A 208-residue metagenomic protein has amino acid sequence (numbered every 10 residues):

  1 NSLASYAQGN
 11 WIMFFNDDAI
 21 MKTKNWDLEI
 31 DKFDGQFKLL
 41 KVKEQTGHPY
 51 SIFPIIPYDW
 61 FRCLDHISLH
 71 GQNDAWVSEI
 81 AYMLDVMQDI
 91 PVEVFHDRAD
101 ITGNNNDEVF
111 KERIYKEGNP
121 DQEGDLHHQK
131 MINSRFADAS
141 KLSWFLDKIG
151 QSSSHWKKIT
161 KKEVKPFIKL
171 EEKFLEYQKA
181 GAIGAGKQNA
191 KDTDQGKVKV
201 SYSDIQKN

Functional and structural regions predicted by a protein language model:
N1-W11: Active-site nucleotide-sugar/metal-binding loop of Leloir-type enzymes
S2, N25-K32, W76, I80: Alpha-helical elements of Rossmann-like donor-binding domains used by nucleotide-donor carbohydrate transfer enzymes
G9-I20: Short beta-strand-to-loop acidic/aromatic patch adjacent to the donor-nucleotide binding site
A19-I20, K24-F53: Conserved donor NDP-sugar-binding/catalytic core segment of glycosyltransferases
G47-W60, A75: Short glycine- and hydrophobic/aromatic-rich loop-to-beta-strand nucleating segment in the catalytic cores
I56-Q72, I80-I90: Aromatic-glycine-rich donor-binding/catalytic loop that engages nucleotide-sugar donors across glycosyltransferases
A75-N208: C-terminal catalytic/acceptor-binding lobe
